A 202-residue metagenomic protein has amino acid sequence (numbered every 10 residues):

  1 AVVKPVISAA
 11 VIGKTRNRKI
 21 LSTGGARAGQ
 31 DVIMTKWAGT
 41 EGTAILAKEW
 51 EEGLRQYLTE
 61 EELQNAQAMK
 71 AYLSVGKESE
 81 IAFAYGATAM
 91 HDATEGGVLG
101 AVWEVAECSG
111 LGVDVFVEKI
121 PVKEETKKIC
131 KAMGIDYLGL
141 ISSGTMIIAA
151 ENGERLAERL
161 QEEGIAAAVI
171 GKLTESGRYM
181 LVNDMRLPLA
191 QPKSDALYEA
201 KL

Functional and structural regions predicted by a protein language model:
A1-E51, K172: Glycine-rich anion-binding loops of enzyme active sites
A1-K4, T23-R27, I45, L58 (+6 more regions): Solvent-exposed alpha-helices and their adjacent loops that cap or buttress functional pockets in soluble metabolic
S8-S22, E60-A82: Active-site glycine-rich loop that binds ribose-phosphate moieties when present
A10, A157-Q161: Alpha/propeptide regions of enzymes that mature by internal proteolysis
Q67-S142: Active-site-proximal betaalpha loop/short-helix elements that scaffold phosphoryl/nucleotidyl transfer chemistry
S143-A149: A short beta-alpha structural unit
A149-R155: Helix N-cap motif at beta-to-alpha junctions
Q161-L202: Acidic, Ser/Thr/Pro-rich beta/coil linker or hinge segments at domain junctions
